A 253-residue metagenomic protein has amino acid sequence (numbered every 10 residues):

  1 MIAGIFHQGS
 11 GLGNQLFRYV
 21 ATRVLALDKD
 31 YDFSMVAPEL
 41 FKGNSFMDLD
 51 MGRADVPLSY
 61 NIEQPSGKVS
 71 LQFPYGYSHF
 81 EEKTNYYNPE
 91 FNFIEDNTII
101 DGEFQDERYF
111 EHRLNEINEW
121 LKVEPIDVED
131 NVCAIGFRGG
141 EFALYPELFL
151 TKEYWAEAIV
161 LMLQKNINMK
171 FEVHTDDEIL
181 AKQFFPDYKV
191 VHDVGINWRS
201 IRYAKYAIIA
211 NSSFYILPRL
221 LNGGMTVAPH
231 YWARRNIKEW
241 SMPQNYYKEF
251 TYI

Functional and structural regions predicted by a protein language model:
M1-G4: Extreme N-terminal starter segment of soluble prokaryotic enzymes
F6, G136-R138, H174, P229: Short hydrophobic segments within beta-strands
H7-F17, L144-L150: A short, glycine/small-residue-rich beta-strand->loop->alpha-helix junction that serves as a flexible
L12, L163-Y246: Donor-binding and catalytic core of enzymes assembling or modifying cell-surface/extracellular glycoconjugates
R18-L25: Short amphipathic alpha-helix
K29-K42, T175: A short beta-strand-loop structural module common to alpha/beta enzyme folds
L40-L161, K165-N166: Secretory-pathway luminal glycosyltransferase catalytic domains
